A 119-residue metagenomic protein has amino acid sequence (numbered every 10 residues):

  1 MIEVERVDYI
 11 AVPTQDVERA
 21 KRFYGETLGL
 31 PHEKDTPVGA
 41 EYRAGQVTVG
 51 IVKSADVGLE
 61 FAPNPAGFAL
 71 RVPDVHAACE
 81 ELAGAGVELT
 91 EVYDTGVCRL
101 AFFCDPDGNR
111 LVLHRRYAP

Functional and structural regions predicted by a protein language model:
M1-E3, C79, A83-P119: Vicinal oxygen chelate
M1-R19, T48, A66-F68, Y117-P119: N-terminal beta-strand motif that seeds the catalytic metal site of vicinal oxygen chelate
D8, T36-V38, A66, E88 (+1 more regions): Residue-level marker for the onset of beta-strands and adjacent loop->beta junctions in well-ordered domains
D16-P31: Amphipathic alpha-helical segments
D16-V17, P73-V75: Helix N-cap motif at beta-to-alpha junctions
G29-D35, V87-V92: Short secondary-structure junctions
P31-P65, R110-R116: Conserved short beta-strand elements that form part of the metal-binding/catalytic scaffold of enzyme active sites
